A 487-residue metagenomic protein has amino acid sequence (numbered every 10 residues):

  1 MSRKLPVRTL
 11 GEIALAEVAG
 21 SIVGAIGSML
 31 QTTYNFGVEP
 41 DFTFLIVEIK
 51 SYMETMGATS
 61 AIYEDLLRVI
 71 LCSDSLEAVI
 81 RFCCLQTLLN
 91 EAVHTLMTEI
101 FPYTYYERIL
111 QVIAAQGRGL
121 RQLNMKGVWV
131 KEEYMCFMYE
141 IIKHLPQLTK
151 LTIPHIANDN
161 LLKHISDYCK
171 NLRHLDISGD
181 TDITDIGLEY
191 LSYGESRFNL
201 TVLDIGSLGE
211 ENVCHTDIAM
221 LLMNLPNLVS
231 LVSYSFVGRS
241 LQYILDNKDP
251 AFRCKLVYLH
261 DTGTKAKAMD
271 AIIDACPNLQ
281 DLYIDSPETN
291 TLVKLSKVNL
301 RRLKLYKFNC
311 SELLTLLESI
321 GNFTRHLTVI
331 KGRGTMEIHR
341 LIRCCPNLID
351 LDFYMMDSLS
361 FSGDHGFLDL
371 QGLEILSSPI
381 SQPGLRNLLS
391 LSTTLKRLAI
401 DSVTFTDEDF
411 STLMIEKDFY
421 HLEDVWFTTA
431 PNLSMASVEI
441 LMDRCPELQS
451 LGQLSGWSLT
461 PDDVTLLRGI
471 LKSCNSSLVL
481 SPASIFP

Functional and structural regions predicted by a protein language model:
M1-P487: The conserved beta-strand core of Leucine-Rich Repeat
